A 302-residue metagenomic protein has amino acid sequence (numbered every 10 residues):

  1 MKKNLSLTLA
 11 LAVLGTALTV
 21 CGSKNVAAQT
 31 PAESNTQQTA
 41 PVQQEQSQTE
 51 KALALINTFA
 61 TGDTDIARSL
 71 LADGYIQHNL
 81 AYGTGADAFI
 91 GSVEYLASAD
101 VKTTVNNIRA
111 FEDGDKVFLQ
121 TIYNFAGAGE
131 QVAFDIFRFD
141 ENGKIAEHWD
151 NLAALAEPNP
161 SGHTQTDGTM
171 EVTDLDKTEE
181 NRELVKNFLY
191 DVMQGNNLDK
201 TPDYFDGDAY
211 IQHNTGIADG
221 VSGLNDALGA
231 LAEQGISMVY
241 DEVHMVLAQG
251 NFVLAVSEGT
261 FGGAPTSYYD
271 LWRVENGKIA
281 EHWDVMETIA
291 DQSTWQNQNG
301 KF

Functional and structural regions predicted by a protein language model:
M1-L9: Bacterial N-terminal signal peptides that target proteins for export
L9-A10, A280: Enrichment for repetitive, rod-forming helical segments
T19-V20: C-terminal motif of bacterial Sec signal peptides marking the signal peptidase cleavage site
K24-F302: C-terminal and inter-domain tail/linker signature
